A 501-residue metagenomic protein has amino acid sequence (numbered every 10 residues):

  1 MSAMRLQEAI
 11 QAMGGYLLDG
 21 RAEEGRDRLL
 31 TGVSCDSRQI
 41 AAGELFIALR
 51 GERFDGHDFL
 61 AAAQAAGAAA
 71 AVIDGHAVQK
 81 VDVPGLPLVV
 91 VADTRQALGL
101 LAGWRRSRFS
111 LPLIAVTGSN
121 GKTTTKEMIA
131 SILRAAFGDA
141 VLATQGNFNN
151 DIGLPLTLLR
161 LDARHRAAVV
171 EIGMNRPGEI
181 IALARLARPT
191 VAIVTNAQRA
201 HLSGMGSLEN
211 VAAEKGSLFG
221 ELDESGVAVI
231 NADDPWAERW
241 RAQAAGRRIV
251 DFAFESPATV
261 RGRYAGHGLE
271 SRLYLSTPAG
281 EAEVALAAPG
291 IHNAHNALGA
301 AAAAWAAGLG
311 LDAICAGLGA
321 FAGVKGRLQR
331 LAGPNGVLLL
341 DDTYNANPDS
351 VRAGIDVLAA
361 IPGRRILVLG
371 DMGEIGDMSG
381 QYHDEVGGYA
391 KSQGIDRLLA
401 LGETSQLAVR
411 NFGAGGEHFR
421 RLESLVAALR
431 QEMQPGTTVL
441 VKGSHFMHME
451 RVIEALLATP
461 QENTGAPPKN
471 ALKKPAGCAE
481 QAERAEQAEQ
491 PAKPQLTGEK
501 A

Functional and structural regions predicted by a protein language model:
S2-T117, T124-I129, R134-A135, L159 (+5 more regions): Short, basic phosphate-binding NTP loop
E8, V90, A97-A232, W236-A245 (+3 more regions): Phosphate-binding loop of NTP-binding sites
A9, E44, A63, L101 (+14 more regions): Residue-level signal for inorganic ion chemistry
A12, A77-V83, V191-L338, G363 (+8 more regions): Acidic, Mg2+-coordinating active-site environments of NTP-dependent enzymes
S37-A48, L156-A167, I355-G376: Mobile, glycine- and charge-enriched loop segments and immediately flanking short secondary-structure elements within
G51-F54, V324-G326, T343-H418, S444 (+2 more regions): Active-site beta-alpha connecting loops in nucleotide-dependent enzymes
L60-A65, A184-R185, K391: Non-catalytic positions within long, well-ordered alpha-helices that form the structural scaffold/packing of enzyme
